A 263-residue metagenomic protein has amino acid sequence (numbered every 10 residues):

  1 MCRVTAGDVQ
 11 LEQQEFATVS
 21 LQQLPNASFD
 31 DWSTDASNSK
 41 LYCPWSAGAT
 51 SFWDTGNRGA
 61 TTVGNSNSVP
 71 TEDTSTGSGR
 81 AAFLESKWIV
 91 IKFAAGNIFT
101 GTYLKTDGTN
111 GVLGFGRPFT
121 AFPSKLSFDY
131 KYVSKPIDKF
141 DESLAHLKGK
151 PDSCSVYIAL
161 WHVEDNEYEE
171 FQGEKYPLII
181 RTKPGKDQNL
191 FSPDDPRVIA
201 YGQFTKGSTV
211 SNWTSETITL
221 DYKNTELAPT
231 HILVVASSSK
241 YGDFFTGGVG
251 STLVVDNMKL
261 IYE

Functional and structural regions predicted by a protein language model:
M1-C2: Hydrophobic beta-strand segments within extracellular beta-sandwich modules
T5-Q14: Short, exposed coil/turn segments at beta-strand boundaries within extracellular/luminal domains
A6, K135-K139, V254: Intrinsically disordered, low-complexity segments used for protein-protein interactions
Q10-L11, E142-L144, D243-G250: Beta-sandwich strand segments
F16-S127, G149-Y262: Aromatic (Trp/Tyr/Phe) and Gly/Pro-enriched flexible surface segments
Y130-H146: Short amphipathic, basic-aromatic surface patches that mediate peripheral association with negatively charged
